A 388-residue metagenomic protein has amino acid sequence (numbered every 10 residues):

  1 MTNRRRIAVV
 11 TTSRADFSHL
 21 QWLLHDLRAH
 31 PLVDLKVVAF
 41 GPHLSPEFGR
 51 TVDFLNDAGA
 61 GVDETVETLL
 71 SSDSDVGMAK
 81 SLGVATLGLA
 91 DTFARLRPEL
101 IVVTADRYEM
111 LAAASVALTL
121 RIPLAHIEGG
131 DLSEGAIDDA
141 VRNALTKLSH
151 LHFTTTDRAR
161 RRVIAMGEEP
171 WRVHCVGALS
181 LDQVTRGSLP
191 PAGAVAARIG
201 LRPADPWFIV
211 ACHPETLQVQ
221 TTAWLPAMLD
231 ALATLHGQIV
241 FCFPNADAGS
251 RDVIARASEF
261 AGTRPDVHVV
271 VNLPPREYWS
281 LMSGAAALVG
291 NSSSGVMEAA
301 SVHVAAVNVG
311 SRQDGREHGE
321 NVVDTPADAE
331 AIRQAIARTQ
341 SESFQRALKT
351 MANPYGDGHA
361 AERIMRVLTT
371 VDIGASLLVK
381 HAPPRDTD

Functional and structural regions predicted by a protein language model:
R6, V10-S13, F17-R28, T65-P170: Active-site and donor-binding regions of nucleotide-sugar-utilizing enzymes
L23-V33, A231-L235: A short, Lys/Arg-enriched amphipathic alpha-helix followed by its capping loop at the start of a domain
D34-M78, G88: Conserved nucleotide-sugar phosphate-binding/catalytic loop shared by glycosyltransferases and other
L44, P190-G284: Donor-nucleotide binding loops and adjacent catalytic segments primarily of GT-B fold Leloir glycosyltransferases
L44-P46, S149-T221: A nucleotide-sugar donor-handling region in carbohydrate enzymes
V103-T104, L111, H126, H152 (+1 more regions): A donor-sugar binding/catalytic signature common to diverse glycosyltransferases and related nucleotide-sugar
D314-T339, A347-A361: Change "using UDP/GDP/dTDP sugars" to "using nucleotide sugars
S341-D388: C-terminal amphipathic helix plus adjacent low-complexity, charged tail appended to glycosyltransferase catalytic
